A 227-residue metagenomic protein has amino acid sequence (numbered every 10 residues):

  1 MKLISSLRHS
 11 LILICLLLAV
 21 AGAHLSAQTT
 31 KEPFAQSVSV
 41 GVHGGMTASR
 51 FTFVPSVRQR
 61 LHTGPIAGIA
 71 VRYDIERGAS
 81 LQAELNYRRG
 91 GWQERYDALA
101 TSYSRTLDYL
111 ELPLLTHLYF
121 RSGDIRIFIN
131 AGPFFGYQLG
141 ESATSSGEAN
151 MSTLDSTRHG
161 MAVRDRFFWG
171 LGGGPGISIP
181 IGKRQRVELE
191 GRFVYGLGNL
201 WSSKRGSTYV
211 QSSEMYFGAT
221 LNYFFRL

Functional and structural regions predicted by a protein language model:
M1-Q36, L227: Cleavable N-terminal export/targeting peptides
A27-V71, F224-R226: Short glycine/proline- and aromatic-enriched beta-strand/turn motifs that initiate or cap beta-hairpins
Q28-T30, F34, V38-S39, R72-A149 (+2 more regions): Gram-negative (and chloroplast) outer-membrane scaffold detector with strong preference for beta-barrel transmembrane
Q36-V38, L61-P65, T106-L112, I125 (+2 more regions): Residues that define the transmembrane beta-barrel architecture of outer-membrane proteins
G44-A48, L85-Y87, F193: Short, small-residue-rich loop/turn micro-motifs
R50-R60, R89-D108, Y137-F168, N199-E214: Extracellular/periplasm-exposed beta-strand and loop segments of Gram-negative cell-envelope proteins, dominated by
E84, F168, G173, P180-L227: Predominantly the C-terminal beta-signal and adjacent terminal strand-loop region of outer-membrane beta-barrel
